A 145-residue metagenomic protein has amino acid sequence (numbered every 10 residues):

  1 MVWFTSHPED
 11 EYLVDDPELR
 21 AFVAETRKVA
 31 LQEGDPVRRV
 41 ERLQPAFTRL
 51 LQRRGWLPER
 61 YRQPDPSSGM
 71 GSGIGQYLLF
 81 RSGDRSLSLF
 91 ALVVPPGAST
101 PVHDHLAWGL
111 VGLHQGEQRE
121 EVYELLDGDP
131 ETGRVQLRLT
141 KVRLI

Functional and structural regions predicted by a protein language model:
M1-W56: N-terminal leader/capping segments at the start of a protein or of a new domain
G34-D35, A98-V102: Short helix-to-loop capping/linker segments positioned immediately adjacent to catalytic or ligand/cofactor-binding
L51-G71: Conserved alpha-helical segments that form or flank metal/cofactor-binding pockets of metalloenzymes
D65-P96: A short glycine-rich, His/Asp/Glu-containing loop-to-beta-strand
R81-S82, V102-D104: Generic structural "secondary-structure junction" signal
L92-P95, D104-E124: Short, conserved beta-strand element in jelly-roll/cupin
S99, G109-L110, G128-P130: A short local loop/turn or secondary-structure capping micro-motif enriched for an aromatic residue
E124-I145: Short acidic-glycine-tyrosine-enriched beta hairpin
